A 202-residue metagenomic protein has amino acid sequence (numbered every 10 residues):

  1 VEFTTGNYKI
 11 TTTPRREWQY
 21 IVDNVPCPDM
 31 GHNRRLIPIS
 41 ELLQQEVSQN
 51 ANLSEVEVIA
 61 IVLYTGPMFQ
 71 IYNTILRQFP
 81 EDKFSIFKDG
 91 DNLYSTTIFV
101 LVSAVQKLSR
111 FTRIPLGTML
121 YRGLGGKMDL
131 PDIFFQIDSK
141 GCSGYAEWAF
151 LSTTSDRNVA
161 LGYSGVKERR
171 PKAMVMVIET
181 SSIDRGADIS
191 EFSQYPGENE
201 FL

Functional and structural regions predicted by a protein language model:
V1-L202: Mono-ADP-ribosyltransferase
